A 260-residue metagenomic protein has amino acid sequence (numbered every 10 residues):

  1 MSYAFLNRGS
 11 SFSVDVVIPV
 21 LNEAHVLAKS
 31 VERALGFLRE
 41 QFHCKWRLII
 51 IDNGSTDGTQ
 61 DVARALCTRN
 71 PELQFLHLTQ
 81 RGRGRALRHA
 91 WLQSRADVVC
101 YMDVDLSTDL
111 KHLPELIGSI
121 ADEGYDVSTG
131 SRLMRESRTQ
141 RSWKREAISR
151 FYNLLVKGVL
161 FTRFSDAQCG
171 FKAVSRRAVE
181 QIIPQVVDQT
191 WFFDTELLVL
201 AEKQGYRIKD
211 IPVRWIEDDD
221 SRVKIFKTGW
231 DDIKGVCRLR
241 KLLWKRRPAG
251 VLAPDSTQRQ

Functional and structural regions predicted by a protein language model:
M1-G36: N-proximal low-complexity "stem/linker" segments adjacent to membrane-targeting elements
M1-V14, K157, F161-T162, Q185-Q260: Hydrophobic helical membrane-anchoring modules
E23-L27, S55, R83, D109: Donor nucleotide-sugar binding loop of glycosyltransferases
H25-K29, D57-L66: Acidic helix N-cap motif at the loop->helix transition within catalytic regions of sugar-transfer enzymes
F42-G54, L76-T79: Short beta-strand/loop segment that forms part of the nucleotide-sugar
D52-Q60, L106: A conserved acidic beta->alpha catalytic loop
E72, L78-Q93, V98, L110-W191 (+3 more regions): Acceptor/aglycone-binding surface of glycosyltransferases and processive sugar-polymer synthases
